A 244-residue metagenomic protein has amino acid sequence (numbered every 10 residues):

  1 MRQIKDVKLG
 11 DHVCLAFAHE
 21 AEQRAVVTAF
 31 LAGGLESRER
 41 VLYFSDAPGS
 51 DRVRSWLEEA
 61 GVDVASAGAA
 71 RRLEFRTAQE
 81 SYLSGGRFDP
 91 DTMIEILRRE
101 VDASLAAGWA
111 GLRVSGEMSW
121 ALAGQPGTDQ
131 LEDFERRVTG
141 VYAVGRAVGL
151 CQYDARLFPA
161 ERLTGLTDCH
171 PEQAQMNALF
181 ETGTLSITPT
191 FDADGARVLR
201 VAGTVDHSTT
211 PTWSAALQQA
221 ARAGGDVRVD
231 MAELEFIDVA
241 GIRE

Functional and structural regions predicted by a protein language model:
M1-T184, T188: Positively charged, polar, low-complexity stretches
F17, G116, G203, M231-E233: Short glycine-centered, acidic/aromatic-flanked micro-motifs in structured strand/loop junctions that mark active-site
E22-Q23, G49, V205, L234-I237: Glycine-/small-residue-rich active-site loops that bind phosphorylated ligands and cofactors
E80-S81, G85-F88, L185-A215, E233-E235: STAS-typified acidic loop motif
L112, G195, G225-V227: The start of beta-strands in P-loop NTPase/AAA+ ATPase cores
Y142, H207-E244: Amphipathic alpha-helical interaction surfaces in cytosolic regulatory modules
